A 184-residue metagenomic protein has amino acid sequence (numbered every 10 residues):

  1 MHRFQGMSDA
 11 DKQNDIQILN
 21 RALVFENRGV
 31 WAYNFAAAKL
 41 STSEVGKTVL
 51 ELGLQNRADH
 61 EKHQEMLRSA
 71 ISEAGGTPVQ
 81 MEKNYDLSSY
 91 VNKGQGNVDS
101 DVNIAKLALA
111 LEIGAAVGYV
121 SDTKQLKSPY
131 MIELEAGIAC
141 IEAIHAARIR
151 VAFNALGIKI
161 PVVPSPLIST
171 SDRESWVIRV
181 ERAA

Functional and structural regions predicted by a protein language model:
H2-A184: All-alpha RGS (Regulator of G-protein Signaling) helical domain and cognate RGS-like helical scaffolds
